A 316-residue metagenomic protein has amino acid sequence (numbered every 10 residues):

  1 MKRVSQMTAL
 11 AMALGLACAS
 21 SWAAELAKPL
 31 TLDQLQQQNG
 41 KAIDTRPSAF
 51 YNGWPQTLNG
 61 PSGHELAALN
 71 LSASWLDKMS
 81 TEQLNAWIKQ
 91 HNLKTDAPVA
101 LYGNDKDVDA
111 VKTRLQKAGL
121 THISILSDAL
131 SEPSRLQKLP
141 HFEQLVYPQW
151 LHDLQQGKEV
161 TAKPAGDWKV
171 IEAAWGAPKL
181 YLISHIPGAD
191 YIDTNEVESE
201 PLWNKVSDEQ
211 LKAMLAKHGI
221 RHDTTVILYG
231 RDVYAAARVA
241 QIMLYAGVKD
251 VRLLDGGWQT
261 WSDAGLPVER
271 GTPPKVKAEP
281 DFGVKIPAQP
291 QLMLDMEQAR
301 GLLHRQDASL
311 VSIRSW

Functional and structural regions predicted by a protein language model:
M1-W22: Gram-negative bacterial Sec-dependent N-terminal signal peptides
W22-W316: Cytosolic catalytic domains that perform sulfur/thiol-centered chemistry
